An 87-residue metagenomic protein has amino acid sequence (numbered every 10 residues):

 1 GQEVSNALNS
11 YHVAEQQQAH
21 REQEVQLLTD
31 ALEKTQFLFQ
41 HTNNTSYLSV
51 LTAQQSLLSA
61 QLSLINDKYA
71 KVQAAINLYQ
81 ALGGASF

Functional and structural regions predicted by a protein language model:
G1-S63, A70-A81: Amphipathic alpha-helical coiled-coil segments
L82-F87: Terminal intrinsically disordered/low-complexity segments used for targeting and assembly
